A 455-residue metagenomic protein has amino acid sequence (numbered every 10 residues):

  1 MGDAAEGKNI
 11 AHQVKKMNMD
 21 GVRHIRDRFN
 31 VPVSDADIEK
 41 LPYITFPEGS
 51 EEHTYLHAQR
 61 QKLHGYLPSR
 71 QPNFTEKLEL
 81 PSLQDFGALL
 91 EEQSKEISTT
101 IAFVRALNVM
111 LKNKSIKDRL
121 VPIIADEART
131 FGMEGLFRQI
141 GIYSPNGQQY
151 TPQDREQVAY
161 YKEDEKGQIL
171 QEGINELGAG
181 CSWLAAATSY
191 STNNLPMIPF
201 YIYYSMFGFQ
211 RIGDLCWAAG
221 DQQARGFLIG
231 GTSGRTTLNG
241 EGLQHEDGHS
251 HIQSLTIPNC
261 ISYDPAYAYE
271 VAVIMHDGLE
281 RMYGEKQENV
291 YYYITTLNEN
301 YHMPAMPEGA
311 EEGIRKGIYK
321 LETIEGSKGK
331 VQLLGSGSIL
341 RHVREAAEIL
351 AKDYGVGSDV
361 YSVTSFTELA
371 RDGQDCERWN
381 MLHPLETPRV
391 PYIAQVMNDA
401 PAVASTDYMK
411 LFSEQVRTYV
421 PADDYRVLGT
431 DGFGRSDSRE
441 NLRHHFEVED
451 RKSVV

Functional and structural regions predicted by a protein language model:
M1-F46, Y55-Y66, V158, T236-H245 (+5 more regions): Thiamine diphosphate
I38-P304, A310-G313, S362, T367 (+2 more regions): Thiamine diphosphate
